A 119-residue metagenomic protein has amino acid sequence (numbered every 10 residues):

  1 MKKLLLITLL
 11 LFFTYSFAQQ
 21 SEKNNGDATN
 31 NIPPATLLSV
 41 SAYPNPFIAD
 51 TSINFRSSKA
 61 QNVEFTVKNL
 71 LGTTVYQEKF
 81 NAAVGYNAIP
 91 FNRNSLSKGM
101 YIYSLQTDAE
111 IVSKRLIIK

Functional and structural regions predicted by a protein language model:
M1-N31: Short, compositionally biased serine/threonine- and acidic-rich segments at solvent-exposed termini, linkers, or domain
Q20-E22, I102-K119: C-terminal tail/sorting-segment detector
A28-Y43, F47-V63, F91: Glycine-centered coil/turn sites that cap beta-strands in beta-rich domains
P46-I48, S58, A82-V84, T107-A109: A generic beta-sheet turn/junction motif
V63-F65, K114: Short beta-strand elements bearing conserved aromatic residues within extracellular beta-rich modules
V67-V75, Y101: Short, glycine-anchored, charge-dense loop/turn motifs used at functional sites
T73-K79, I111-V112: Surface-exposed loop/edge segments in extracytoplasmic proteins
F80-T107: Short, surface-exposed loop/turn motifs with a glycine/proline- and acidic-biased composition
